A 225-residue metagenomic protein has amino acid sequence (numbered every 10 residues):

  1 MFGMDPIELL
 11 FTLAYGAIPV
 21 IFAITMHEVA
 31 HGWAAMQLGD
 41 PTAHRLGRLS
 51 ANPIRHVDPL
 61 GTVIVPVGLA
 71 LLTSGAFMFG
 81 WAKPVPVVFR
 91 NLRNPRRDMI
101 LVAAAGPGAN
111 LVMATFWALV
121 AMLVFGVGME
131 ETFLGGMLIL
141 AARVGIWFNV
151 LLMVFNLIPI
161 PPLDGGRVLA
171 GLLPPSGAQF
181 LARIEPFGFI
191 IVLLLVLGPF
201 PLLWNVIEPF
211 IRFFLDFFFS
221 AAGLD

Functional and structural regions predicted by a protein language model:
M1-D225: Hydrophobic transmembrane alpha-helices and their immediate loop junctions in multi-pass integral membrane proteins
